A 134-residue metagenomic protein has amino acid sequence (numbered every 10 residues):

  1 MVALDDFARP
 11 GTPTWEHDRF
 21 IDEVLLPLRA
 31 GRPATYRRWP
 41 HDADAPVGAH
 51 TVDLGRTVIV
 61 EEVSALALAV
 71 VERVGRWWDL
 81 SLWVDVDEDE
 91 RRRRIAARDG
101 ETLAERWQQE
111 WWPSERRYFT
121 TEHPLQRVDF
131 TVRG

Functional and structural regions predicted by a protein language model:
M1, S81-W83, T131: Conserved beta-strand scaffold positions in the cores of enzyme catalytic domains, especially in NTP/NDP-utilizing
A3-V60: Conserved nucleotide-sensing/catalytic segment adjacent to the nucleotide-binding pocket in NTP-handling enzymes
D5, D79, D129: Receiver (REC) domain switch/active-site residues of two-component response regulators
D6, V86, G134: Active-site donor-binding loop signature of nucleotide-sugar glycosyltransferases
H17, D85, A104-E105: Amphipathic alpha-helical transducer elements in NTP-driven molecular machines
E23, P27, R94-E101: Conserved AAA+ ATPase "sensor/coupling" helix adjacent to the nucleotide-binding pocket
A49-R98: ATP-dependent NMP and nucleoside kinases share a basic, alpha-helical "lid"
G100-G134: Small-molecule kinase domains that catalyze NTP-dependent phosphoryl transfer to phosphate-bearing small molecules
